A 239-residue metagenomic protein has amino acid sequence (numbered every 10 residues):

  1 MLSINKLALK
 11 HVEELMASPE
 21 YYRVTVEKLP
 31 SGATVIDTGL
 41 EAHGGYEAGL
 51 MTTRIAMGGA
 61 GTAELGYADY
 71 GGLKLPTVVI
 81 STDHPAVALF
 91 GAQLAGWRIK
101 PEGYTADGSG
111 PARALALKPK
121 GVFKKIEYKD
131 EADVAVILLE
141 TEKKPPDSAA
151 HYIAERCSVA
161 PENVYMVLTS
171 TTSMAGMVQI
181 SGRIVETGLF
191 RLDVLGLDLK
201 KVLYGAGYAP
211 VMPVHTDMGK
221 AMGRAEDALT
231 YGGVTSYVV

Functional and structural regions predicted by a protein language model:
M1-S109: An N-terminal, globular interaction/scaffold subdomain
N5, E41, G45-G49, E142 (+4 more regions): Generic structural signal for well-ordered, non-membrane alpha-helical segments in soluble metabolic enzymes
T25-P30, K124-E131, G223-T230: Short, flexible, solvent-exposed loop/turn segments with mixed acidic/basic and small polar residues
T38-E41, T52-I55, G110-L115, E140-K143 (+2 more regions): Short linear motifs at secondary-structure transitions and domain/linker junctions
G59-A60, L73-L75, H84-P85, L94 (+3 more regions): Short coil/turn connectors at secondary-structure junctions
A86-I99, P119-L138, F190-L199: Charged, low-complexity, helix/coiled-coil-prone segments
E102-A175: Intrinsically disordered, low-complexity linker/loop segments enriched in Gly/Pro and charged/polar residues
A149, I153-V239: A contiguous, surface-oriented mixed alpha/beta subdomain in the mid-to-C-terminal portion of proteins that forms
